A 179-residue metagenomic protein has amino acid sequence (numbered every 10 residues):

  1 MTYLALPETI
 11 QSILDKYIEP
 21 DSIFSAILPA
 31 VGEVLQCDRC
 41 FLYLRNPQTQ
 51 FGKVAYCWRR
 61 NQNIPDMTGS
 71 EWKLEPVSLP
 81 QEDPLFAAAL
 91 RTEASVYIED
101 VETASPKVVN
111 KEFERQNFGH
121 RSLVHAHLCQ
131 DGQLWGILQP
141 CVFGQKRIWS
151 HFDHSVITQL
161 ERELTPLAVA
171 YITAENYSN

Functional and structural regions predicted by a protein language model:
M1-S25, E33, V54, A170-N179: Signal-transmission linkers at sensory-effector interfaces
Q11-D15, I27-Q36, L42-N46, L90 (+1 more regions): Short regulatory alpha-helical segment in sensory/regulatory domains of signaling proteins that mediates
F41-V77, Q81: GAF sensory/regulatory domain recognition with acknowledged cross-activation on helical regulatory dimers
A87-V96, T103-P106: Soluble sensory domains of the PAS superfamily and closely related sensory modules
E99-S122: Signal-transducing coupling segments at domain and membrane junctions
R121-C129: A short, aliphatic-rich beta-strand micro-motif
L128-L138: Short hydrophobic/glycine-rich mini-motifs in sensory/regulatory modules that couple input to downstream signaling
V142-L160, A168-Y171, E175-N176: Regulatory loop-to-helix N-cap segments in sensory/regulatory domains that couple ligand/signal detection
